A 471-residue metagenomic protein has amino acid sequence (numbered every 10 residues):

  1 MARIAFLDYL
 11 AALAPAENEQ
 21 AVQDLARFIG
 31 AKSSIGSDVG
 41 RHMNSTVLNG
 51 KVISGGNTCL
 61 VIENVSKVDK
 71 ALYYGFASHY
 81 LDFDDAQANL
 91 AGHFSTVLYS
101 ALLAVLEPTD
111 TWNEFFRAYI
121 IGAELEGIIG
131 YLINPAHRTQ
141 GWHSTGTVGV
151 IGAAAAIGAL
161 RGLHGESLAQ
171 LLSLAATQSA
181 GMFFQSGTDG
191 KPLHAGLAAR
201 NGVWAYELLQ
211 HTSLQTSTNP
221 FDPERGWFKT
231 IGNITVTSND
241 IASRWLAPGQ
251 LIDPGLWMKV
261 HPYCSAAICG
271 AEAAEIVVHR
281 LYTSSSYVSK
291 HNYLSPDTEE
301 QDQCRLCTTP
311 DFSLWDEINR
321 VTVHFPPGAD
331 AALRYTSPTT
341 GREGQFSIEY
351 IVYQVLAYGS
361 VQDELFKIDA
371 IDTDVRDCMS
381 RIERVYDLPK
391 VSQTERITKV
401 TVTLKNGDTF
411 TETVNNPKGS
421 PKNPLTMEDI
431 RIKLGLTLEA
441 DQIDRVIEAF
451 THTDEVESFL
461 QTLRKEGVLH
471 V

Functional and structural regions predicted by a protein language model:
M1-A91, G190, H194-R200, E207 (+1 more regions): Terminal-appendage/accessory-domain detector
R3, L7, L98, F116-Y119 (+2 more regions): Hydrophobic face of alpha-helices
K67, G92-T96, F116, I120: Alpha-helix N-cap/helix-start motif at coil-to-helix transitions, marked by capping-box chemistry
L72-T111, L125: Function-dense linear segments that define catalytic or interfacial modules in macromolecule-processing proteins
S95-T96, G146-I151, T426-I430: Short acidic alpha-helix initiation/capping motifs at coil-to-helix transition points, especially at protein N-termini
L98-V105, G122-E126, V150-G158, G202-L209 (+2 more regions): Buried hydrophobic packing segments
E107-W204, T216-E224: Glycine-rich, mobile lid/loop segments that gate access to catalytic sites or pores
